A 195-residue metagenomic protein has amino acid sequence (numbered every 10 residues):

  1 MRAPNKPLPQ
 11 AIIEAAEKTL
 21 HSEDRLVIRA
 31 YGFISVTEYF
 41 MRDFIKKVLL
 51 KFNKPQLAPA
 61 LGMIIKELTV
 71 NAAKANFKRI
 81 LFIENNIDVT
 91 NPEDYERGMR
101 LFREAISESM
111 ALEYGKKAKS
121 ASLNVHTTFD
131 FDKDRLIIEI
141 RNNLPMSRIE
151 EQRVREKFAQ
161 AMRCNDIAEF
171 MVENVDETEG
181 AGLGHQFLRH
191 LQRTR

Functional and structural regions predicted by a protein language model:
R2-P9, H21-L50, K54, R189: N-terminal assembly/transducer modules of large multi-domain enzymes, emphasizing dimerization/partner-binding
K6-L26, K74-R195: Conserved beta-strand-loop-beta-strand hairpin that lines the nucleotide-binding pocket of ATP/GTP-utilizing enzymes
M41-K66, D88-E93, F170-E179: Conserved short strand/loop->alpha-helix "switch" segment adjacent to the catalytic nucleotide/phosphoryl-transfer site
Q56-G62, A72, N76-L81: Short N-terminal amphipathic alpha-helices
E67, N71: Conserved polar catalytic motif of the HATPase_c/GHKL fold
